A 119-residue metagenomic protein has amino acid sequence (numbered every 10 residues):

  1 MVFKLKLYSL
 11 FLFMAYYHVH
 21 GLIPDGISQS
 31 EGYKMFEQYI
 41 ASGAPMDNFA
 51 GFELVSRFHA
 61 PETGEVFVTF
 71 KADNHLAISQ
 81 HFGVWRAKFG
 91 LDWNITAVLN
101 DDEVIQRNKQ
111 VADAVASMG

Functional and structural regions predicted by a protein language model:
L7-G64, D73-A77, L99-G119: Short S/T/G/P-rich N-terminal loop/turn motif that feeds into the first structured element of a domain
N48, A87-F89: Short, structurally constrained coil/turn elements that cap an alpha-helix or connect an alpha-helix to the following
V68: Conserved RNP beta-strands of RNA recognition motif
I78-R86: Short amphipathic alpha-helices in soluble, non-transmembrane regions that often serve as interface/regulatory elements
F89-N100: Conserved short beta-strand edge segments in small beta-sheet-based binding/regulatory domains
